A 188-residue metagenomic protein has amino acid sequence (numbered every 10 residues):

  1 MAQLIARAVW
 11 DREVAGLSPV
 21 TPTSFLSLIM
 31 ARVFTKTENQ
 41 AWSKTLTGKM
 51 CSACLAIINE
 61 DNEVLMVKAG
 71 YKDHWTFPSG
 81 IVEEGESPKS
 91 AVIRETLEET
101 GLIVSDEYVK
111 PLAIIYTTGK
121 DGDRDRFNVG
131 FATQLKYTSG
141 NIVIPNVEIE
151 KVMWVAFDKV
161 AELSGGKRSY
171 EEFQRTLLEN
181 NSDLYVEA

Functional and structural regions predicted by a protein language model:
L26-C54: Acidic, metal-coordinating catalytic segment for phosphate/diphosphate chemistry, firing primarily on the Nudix
S27, D73-H74, N146-A188: Nudix hydrolase/Nudix homology domain
C51-A53, N62, F127-F131, E150: Change "...and in nucleic-acid phosphodiester-cleaving endonucleases..." to "...and in nucleic-acid processing enzymes
N59-E98: Conserved Nudix-box catalytic region and its N-terminal flanking loop in Nudix hydrolases and closely related
I103-A113: A short coil-to-beta-strand element that immediately follows conserved catalytic motifs
I115-N141, M153, L177: Active-site-adjacent beta-strand/loop module that shapes the phosphate/pyrophosphate-binding cleft
